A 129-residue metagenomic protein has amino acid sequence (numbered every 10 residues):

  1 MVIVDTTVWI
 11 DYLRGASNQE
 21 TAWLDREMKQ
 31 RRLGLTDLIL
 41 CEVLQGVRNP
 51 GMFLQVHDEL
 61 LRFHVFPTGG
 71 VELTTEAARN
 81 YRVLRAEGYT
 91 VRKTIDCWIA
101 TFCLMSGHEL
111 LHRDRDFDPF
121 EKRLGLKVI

Functional and structural regions predicted by a protein language model:
M1, A100, L104-I129: Acidic, PIN/NYN-like endoribonuclease modules and their adjacent C-terminal/linker elements
M1-L35, Q45-D58: Short, well-structured N-terminal submotif of metal-dependent ribonuclease cores
D5-T6, V43, A77, C103: Generic structural signal for small/hydrophobic residues in well-ordered secondary structure, especially within
T6, D37, I95-C97: Conserved glycosyltransferase catalytic-site signature
W9-I10, L40-V43, F117-D118: A generic structural signal for short hydrophobic patches within well-formed alpha-helices
T21, L40, F53, T74-A78 (+1 more regions): A general structural signal for well-ordered alpha-helical segments in protein cores
G51, D58-H64, G70: Active-site-proximal, substrate-binding regions of enzyme catalytic domains and RNA-binding/basic surfaces
H64-R113: Active-site neighborhoods of divalent-metal-dependent phosphate/nucleic-acid chemistry enzymes
